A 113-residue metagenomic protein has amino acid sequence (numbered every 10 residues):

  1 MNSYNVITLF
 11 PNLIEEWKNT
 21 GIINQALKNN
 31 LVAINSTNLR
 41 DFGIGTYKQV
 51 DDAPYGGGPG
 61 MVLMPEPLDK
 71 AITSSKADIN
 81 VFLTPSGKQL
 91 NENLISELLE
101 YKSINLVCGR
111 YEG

Functional and structural regions predicted by a protein language model:
M1-S75: N-terminal nucleotide/polyanion-binding subdomain common to many enzyme families
V62-R110: S-adenosyl-L-methionine/SAH cofactor-binding core of RNA-modifying enzymes
G113: Active-site glycine-rich loop that binds ribose-phosphate moieties when present
